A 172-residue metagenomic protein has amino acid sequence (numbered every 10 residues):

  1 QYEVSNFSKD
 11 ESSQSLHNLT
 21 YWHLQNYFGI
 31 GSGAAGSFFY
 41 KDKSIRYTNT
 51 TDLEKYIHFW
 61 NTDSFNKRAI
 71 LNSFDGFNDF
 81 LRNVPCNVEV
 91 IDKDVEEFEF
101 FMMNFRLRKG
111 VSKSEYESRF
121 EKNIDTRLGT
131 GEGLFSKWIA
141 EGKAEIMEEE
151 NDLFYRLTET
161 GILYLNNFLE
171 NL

Functional and structural regions predicted by a protein language model:
Q1-N123: C-terminal scaffold of the Radical SAM
E3, K137-E150: A short, conserved structural fragment
K67, G133, L163-N166: Auxiliary N-terminal substrate/complex-recognition segments of SAM-dependent methyltransferases
N123-A140: Short amphipathic alpha-helical interaction segments
N151-T158: Minor-groove-contacting beta-hairpin "wing" of winged helix-turn-helix DNA-binding domains
E159-L172: Short, amphipathic alpha-helical interaction segments positioned at domain boundaries
